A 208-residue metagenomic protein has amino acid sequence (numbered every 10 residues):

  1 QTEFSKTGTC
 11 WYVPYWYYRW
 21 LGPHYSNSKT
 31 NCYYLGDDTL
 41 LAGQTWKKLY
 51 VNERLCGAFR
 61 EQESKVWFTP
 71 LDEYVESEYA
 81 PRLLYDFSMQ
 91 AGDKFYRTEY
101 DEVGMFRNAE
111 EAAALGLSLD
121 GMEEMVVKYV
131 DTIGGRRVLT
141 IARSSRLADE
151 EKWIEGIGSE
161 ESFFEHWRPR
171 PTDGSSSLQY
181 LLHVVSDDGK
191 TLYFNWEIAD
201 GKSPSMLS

Functional and structural regions predicted by a protein language model:
Q1-S208: Conserved functional acidic sites
